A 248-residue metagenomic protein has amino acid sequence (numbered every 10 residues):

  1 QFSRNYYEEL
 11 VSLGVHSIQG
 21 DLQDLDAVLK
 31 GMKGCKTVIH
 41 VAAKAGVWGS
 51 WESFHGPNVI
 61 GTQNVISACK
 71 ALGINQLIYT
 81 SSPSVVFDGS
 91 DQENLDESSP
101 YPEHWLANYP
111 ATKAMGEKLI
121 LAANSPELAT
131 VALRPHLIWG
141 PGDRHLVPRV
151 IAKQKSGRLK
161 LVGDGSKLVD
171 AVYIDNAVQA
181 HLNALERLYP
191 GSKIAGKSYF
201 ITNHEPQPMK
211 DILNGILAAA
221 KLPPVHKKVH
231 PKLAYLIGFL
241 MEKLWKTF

Functional and structural regions predicted by a protein language model:
R4-I60, A68, L72, D88: NAD(P)H-binding glycine-rich loop region in Rossmannoid oxidoreductase-like domains and their noncatalytic homologs
D24, I60-N64, Q76, Y101 (+2 more regions): Conserved cofactor-binding/catalytic machinery of classical short-chain dehydrogenase/reductase
I60, N64-Y109: Conserved Rossmann-fold NAD(P)-dependent oxidoreductase catalytic core, especially the SDR/UDP-sugar
V86-F87, A107-N108, L128-R149: Flexible, glycine-rich beta-alpha linker
H104-R134: Active-site Tyr-X1-5-Lys
M115-G116, D143-R149, G163-R187, G196-F200: Substrate-positioning beta->alpha
R187-F248: Mid/C-terminal beta-alpha module of Rossmann-like enzyme folds, strongest in SDR-family dehydrogenases/epimerases
